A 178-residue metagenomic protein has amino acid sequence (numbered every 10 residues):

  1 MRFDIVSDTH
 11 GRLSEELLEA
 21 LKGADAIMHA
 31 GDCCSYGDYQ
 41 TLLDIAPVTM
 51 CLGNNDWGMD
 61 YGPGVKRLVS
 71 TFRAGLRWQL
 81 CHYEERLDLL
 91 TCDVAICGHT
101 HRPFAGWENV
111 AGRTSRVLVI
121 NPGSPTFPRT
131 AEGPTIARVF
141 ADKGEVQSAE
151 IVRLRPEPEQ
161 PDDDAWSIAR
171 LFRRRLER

Functional and structural regions predicted by a protein language model:
M1-V48, D56-K66, E132-T135, D164-R178: N-terminal active-site segment of His-dependent metallophosphoesterases
S7-G11, G31-C33, N54-D56, Y83-E85 (+2 more regions): Active-site metal-binding loops of divalent metal-dependent hydrolases
R12, W57, P128, E145 (+1 more regions): Flexible, glycine-rich phosphate/dinucleotide-binding loops and adjacent beta-alpha linkers at cofactor/substrate
T49, F72-E145, A149: Conserved beta-sheet core of the metallophosphoesterase superfamily
I136-R178: Charged phosphate-binding loop/patch that engages nucleotide di/tri-phosphates or the phosphate backbone of nucleic
